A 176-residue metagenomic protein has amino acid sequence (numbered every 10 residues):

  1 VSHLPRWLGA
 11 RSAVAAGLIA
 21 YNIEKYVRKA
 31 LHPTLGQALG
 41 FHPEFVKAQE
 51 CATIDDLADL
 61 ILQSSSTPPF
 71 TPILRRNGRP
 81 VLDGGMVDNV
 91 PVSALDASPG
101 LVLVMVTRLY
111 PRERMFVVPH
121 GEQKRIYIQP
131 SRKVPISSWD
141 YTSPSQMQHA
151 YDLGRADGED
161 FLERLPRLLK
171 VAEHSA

Functional and structural regions predicted by a protein language model:
V1-A176: Patatin-like phospholipase
